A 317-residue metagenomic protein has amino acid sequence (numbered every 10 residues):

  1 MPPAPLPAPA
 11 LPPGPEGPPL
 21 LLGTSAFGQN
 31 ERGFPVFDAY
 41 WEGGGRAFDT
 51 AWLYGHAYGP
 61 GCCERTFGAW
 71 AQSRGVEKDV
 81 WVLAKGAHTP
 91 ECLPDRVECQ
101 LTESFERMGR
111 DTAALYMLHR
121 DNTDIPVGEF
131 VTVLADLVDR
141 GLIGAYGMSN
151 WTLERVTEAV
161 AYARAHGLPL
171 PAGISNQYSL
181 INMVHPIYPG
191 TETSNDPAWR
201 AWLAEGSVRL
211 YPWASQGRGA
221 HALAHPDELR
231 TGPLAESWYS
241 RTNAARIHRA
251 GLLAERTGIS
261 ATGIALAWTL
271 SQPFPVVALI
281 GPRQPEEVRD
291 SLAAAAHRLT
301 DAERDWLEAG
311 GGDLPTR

Functional and structural regions predicted by a protein language model:
M1-V80, D139: N-terminal binding-site loop/beta-alpha segment at the start of enzyme catalytic domains that lines or forms
G23, D49-Y54, M117-L118, G144-S149: Short catalytic-loop micro-motif centered on adjacent basic/acidic residues
G23-R32, G86-D95, H119, D124: Active-site mouth loops of central-metabolism enzymes
Q29-Y40, L93-M108, T157-E158: Short, acidic/polar
G45, R110-A113, I143: A structural motif
K78-T89, Y116, G173-Y178: A short, structured active-site edge motif that brings together acidic residues
E106-P126: Active-site groove signature of glycoside hydrolases
D121, I125-T316: Beta/alpha (TIM)-barrel catalytic core signal, keyed to glycine-rich beta->alpha loops juxtaposed to Asp/Glu that bind
